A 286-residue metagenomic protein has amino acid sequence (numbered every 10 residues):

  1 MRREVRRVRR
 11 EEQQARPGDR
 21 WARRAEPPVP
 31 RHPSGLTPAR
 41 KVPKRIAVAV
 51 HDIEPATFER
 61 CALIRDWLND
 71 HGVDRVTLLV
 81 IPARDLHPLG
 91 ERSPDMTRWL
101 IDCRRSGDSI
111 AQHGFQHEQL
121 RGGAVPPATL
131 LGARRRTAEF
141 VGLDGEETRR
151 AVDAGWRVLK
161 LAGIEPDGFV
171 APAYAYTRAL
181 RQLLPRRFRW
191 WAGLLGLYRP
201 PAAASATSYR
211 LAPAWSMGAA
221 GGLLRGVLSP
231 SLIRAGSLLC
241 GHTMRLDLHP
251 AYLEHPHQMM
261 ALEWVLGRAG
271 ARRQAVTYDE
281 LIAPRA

Functional and structural regions predicted by a protein language model:
H32-S109, M259: Active-site beta->alpha N-cap acidic-glycine motif
R40, V76-T77, W191-A192, T243 (+1 more regions): C-terminal domain-boundary segment and adjacent tail
I46-V50, V76-L78, I110-H113, P166-F169 (+2 more regions): Hydrophobic faces of well-ordered beta-strands that scaffold small-molecule active sites in alpha/beta enzyme cores
D52-R60, P82-D95, E118, V170-A179 (+2 more regions): Acidic-and-aromatic substrate-binding clefts and catalytic sites of carbohydrate-active enzymes
C103, D108-P126: Short, solvent-exposed beta-strand-terminating loops
G123-G145: Active-site gating loops and adjacent loop-to-helix segments of metal-dependent hydrolytic enzymes
F140-Y209, M259: Catalytic domains of cell-wall/extracellular-matrix polysaccharide-remodeling enzymes, centered on de-N-acetylation
S205-Y252: A conserved mid-domain beta-alpha-beta active-site/ligand-binding segment of alpha/beta enzyme cores
